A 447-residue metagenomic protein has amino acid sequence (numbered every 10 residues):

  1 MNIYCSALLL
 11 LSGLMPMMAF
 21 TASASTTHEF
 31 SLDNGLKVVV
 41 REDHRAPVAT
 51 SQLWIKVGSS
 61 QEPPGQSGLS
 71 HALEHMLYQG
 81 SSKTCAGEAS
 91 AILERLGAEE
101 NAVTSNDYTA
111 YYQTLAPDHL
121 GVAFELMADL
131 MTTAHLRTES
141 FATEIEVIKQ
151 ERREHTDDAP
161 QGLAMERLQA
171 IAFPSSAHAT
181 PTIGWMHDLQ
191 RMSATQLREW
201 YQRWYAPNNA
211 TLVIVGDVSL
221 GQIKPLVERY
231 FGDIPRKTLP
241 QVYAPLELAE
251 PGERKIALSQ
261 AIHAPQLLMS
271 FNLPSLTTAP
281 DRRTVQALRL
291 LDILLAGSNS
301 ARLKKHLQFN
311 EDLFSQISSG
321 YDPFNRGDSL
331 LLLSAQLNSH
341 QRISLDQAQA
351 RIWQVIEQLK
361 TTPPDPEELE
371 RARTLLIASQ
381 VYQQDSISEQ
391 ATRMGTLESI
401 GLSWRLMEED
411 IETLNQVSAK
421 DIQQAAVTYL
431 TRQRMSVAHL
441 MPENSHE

Functional and structural regions predicted by a protein language model:
S6-A19: Bacterial N-terminal signal peptides
F20-P47: N- or domain-start disorder-to-order transition segments that initiate the globular core
R41, A46-E62, G68-A72, A86-L130 (+5 more regions): M16 family metallopeptidases and their MPP-like homologs
S67-S81: Active-site SXXK
Q79-K83, M131-E139, T362-P364: Short, polar/flexible loop-turn hinges at active-site or ligand-entry regions and domain interfaces
P174, T182, T211-T277, M441-E447: An aromatic/glycine/proline-enriched structural segment found at the starts of mature extracellular/organellar domains
R289-D292: A conserved active-site cap/scaffold subdomain adjacent to cofactor or substrate pockets
